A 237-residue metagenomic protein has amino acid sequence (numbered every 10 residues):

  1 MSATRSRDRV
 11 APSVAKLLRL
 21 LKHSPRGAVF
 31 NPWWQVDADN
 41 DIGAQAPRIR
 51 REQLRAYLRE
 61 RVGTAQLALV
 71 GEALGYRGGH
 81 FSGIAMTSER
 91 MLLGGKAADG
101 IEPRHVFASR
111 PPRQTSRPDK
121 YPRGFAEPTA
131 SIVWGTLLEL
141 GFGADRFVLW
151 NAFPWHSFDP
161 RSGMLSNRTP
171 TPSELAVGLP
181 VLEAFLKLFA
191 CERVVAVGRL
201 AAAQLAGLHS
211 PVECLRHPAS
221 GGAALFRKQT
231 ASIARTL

Functional and structural regions predicted by a protein language model:
M1-A3: Non-catalytic peripheral regions of nucleotide-handling enzymes
R5-R193, A202-A203, L208, E213: A polyanion-binding, active-site-adjacent surface
A73, R199, P218: Active-site metal-binding loops of divalent metal-dependent hydrolases
H209-L237: Short, flexible loop segments at boundaries between secondary-structure elements
